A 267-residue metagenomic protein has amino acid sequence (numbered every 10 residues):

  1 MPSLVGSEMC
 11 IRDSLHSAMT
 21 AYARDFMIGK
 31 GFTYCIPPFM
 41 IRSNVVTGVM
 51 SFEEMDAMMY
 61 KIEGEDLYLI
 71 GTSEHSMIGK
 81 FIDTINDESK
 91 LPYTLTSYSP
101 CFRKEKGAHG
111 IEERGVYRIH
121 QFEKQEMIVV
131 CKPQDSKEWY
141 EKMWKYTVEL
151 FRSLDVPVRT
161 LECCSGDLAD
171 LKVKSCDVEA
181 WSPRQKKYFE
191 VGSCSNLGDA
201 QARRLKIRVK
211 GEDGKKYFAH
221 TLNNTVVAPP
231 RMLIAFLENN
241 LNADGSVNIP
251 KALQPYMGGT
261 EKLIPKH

Functional and structural regions predicted by a protein language model:
M1-G6, I11: Single conserved hydrophobic/aromatic residue that forms the stacking wall/gate of nucleotide- or nucleobase-binding
R12-H267: Structured aminoacyl-transfer and RNA-binding surfaces used for tRNA recognition/handling in the translation apparatus
